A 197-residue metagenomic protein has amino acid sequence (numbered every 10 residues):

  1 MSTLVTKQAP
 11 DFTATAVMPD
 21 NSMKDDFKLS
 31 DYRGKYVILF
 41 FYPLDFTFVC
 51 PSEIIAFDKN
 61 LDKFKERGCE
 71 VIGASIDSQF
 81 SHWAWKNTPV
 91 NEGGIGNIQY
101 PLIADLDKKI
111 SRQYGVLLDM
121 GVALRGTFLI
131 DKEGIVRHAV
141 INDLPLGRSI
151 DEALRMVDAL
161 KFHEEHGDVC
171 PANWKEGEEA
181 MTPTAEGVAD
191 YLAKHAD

Functional and structural regions predicted by a protein language model:
M1-D197: Chalcogenol-based redox active-site neighborhoods
